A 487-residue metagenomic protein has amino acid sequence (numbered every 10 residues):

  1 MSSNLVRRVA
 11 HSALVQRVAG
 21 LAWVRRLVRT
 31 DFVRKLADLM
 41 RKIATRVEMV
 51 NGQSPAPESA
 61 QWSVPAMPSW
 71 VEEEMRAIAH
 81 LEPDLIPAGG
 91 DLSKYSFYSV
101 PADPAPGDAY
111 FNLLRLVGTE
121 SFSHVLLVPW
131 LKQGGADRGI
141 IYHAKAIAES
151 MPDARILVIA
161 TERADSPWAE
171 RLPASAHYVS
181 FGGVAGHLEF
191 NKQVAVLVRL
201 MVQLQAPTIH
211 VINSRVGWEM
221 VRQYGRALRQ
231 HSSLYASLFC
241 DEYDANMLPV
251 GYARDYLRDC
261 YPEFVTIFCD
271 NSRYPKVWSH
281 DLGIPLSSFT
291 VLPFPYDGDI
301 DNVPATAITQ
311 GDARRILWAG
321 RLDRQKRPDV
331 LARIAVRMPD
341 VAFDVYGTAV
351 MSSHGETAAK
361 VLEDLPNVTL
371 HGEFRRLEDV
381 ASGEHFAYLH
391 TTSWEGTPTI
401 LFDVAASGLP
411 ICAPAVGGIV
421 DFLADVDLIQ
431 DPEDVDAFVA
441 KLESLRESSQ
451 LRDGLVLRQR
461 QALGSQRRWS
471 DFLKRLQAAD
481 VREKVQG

Functional and structural regions predicted by a protein language model:
A22-S123, G487: Non-catalytic membrane-proximal stalk/linker segments that position and tether the catalytic domains
E82-L85, M247-V250, D255, E263-F289: A short, active-site helix/loop in glycosyltransferases that binds the activated sugar's phosphate group
V158-A164, A342-E356, L370: Glycosyltransferase donor-sugar binding loop
S175-G183, G355-F374: Nucleotide-activated donor-binding/catalytic signature segment of Leloir-type glycosyltransferases, i.e., the conserved
S393: Aromatic "clamp/platform" in nucleotide-sugar-dependent glycosyltransferases that forms part of the donor/acceptor
P410-A413: Short hydrophobic beta-strand element within catalytic cores of glycosyltransferases and related nucleotide-activated
D425-D436, S444-S449: Conserved acidic donor-binding segment of nucleotide-sugar-dependent glycosyltransferases
E433, E447-Q486: A charged, aromatic-enriched C-terminal amphipathic alpha-helix characteristic of glycosyltransferases across folds
